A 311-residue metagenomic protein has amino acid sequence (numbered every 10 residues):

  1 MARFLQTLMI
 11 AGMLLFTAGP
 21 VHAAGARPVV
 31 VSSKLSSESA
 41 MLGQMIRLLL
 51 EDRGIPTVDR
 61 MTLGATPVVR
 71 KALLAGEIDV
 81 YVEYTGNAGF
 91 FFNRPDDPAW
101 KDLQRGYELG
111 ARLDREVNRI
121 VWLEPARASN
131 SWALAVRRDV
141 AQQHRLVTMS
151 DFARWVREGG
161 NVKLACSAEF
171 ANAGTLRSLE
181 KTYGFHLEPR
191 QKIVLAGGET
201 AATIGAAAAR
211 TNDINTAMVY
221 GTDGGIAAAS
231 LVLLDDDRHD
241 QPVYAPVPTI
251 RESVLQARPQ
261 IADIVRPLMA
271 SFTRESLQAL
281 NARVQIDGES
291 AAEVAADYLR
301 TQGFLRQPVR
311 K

Functional and structural regions predicted by a protein language model:
G25-E38, I55-M61, G160-A165: Short, well-ordered beta-strand elements
S37-P56, E180-T182: Short, polar/charged alpha-helical segment
E38, F170-T182, Q260-K311: An extracytoplasmic/periplasmic, membrane-proximal ligand-sensing/linker region
A65-T66, G76-G89, G106-Y107, N212-G224 (+2 more regions): Beta->alpha turn/N-cap motifs
F92-L123, T211-D213, G224-R238: Ligand-binding "clamshell"
Q104-L164, E252, A270-R274: A conserved helix-loop-strand patch within extracytoplasmic ligand-binding domains of the periplasmic binding
V117-V121, A126-S131, I193-G197, T222-M269: Periplasmic-binding protein-like
G159-D236: Ligand-binding pocket segment of bilobal, Venus flytrap-like solute-binding proteins
